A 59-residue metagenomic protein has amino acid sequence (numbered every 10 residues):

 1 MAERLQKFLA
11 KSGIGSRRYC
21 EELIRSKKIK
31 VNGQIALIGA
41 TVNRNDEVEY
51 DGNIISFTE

Functional and structural regions predicted by a protein language model:
A2-E59: S4-like RNA-binding module at protein N-termini
